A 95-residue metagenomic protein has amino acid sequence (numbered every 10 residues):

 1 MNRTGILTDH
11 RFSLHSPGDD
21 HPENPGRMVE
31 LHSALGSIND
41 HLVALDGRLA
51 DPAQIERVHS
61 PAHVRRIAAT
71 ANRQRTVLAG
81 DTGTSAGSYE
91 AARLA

Functional and structural regions predicted by a protein language model:
M1-A95: HDAC/HDAC-like amidohydrolase catalytic core signature
